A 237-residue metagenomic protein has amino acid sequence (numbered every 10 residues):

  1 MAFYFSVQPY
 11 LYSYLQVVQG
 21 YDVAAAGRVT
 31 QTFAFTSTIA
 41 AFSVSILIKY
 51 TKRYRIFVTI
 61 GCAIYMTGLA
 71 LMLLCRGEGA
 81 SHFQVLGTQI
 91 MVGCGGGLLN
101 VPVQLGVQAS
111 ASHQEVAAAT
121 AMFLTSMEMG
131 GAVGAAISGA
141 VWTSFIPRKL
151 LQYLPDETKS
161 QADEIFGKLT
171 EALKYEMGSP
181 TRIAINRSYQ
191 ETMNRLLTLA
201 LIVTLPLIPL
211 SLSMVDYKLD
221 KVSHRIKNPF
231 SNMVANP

Functional and structural regions predicted by a protein language model:
M1-A118: Transmembrane core module of solute transporters
A25-V29, Q84, L151-D156, V222-N228: Interhelical loop segments of eukaryotic multi-pass membrane proteins
T36-T38, I46, G96, G130-G134 (+4 more regions): Alpha-helical transmembrane bundle of multi-pass membrane proteins
F42, A70-L73, A132, A140 (+3 more regions): Membrane-embedded alpha-helical segments of multi-pass transporters/permeases
K49, G77-S81, T143-L151, V215-S223: Transmembrane helix-loop junctions in multipass membrane proteins, especially transporters and channels
T67, F83-G87, M122, R182-I185 (+1 more regions): Alpha-helical membrane-protein architecture signal
V85-E164, L197: Small-residue-rich alpha-helical segments with characteristic i,i+4
T170-P237: Transmembrane-helix exit segments and adjacent C-terminal regions of multi-pass membrane proteins
